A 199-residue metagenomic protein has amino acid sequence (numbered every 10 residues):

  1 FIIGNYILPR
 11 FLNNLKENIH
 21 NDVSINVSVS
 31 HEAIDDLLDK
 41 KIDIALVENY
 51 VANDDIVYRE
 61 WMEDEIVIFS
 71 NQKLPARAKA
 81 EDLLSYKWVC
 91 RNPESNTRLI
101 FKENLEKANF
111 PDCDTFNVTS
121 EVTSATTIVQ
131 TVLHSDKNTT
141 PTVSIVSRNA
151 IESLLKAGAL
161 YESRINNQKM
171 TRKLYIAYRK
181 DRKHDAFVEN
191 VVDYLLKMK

Functional and structural regions predicted by a protein language model:
F1-I19, S24-D35, K183-D185: N-terminal winged-helix
I2-G4, V51-A52, L74, T127 (+1 more regions): Alpha-helix capping/helix-boundary segments
I19-F69: Mid-protein regulatory/catalytic core that forms ligand/cofactor-binding pockets and protein-protein interaction
V29-A33, L38, E48, F110-E162: Hydrophobic hinge/microswitch elements
V57-V67, R148, E152-K173: Short beta-strand->loop
Y58-E94: Flexible hinge/capping segments at coil-to-helix
Y86-P111, D185-A186: Secondary-structure junction motif
Y161-K199: A late-sequence structural motif
